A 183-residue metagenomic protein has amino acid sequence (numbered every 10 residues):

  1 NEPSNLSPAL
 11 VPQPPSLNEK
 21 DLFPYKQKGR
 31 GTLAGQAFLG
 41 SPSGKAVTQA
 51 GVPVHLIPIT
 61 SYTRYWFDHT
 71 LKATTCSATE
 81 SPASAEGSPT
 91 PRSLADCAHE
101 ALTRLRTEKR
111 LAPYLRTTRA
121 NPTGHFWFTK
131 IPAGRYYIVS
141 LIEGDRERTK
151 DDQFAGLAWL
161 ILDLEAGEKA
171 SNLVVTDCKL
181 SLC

Functional and structural regions predicted by a protein language model:
N1-C183: Long luminal/extracellular ectodomains of secretory-pathway precursor proteins
